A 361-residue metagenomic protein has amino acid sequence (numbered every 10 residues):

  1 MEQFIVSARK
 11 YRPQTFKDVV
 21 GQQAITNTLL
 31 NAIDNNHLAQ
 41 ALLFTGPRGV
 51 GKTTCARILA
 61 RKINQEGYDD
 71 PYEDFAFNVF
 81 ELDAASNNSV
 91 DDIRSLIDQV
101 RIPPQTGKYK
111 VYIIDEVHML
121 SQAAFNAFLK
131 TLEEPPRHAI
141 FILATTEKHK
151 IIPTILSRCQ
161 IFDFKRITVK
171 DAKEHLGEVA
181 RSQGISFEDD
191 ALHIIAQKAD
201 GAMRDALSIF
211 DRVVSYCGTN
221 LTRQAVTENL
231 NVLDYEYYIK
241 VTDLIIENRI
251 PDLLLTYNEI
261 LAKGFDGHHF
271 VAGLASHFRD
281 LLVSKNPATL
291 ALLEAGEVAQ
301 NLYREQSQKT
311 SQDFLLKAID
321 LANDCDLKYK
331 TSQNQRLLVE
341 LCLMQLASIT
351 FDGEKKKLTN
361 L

Functional and structural regions predicted by a protein language model:
M1-I161, D171, V179: P-loop/Walker A NTP-binding region and its immediately flanking N-terminal helices in P-loop NTPase folds
V50, A56, R61-K62, D92-S95 (+3 more regions): Extended, largely alpha-helical regulatory/partner-binding modules appended to the mid-to-C-terminal parts
